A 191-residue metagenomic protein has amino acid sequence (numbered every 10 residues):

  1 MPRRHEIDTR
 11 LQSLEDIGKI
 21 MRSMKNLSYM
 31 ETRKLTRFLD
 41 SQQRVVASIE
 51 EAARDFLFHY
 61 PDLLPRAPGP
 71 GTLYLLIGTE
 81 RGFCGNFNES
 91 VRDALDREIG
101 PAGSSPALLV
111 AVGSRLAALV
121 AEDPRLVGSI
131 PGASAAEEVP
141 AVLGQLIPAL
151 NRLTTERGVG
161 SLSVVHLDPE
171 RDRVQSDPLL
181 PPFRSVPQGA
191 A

Functional and structural regions predicted by a protein language model:
M1-A191: N-terminal assembly/interaction segments in proteins that build large macromolecular machines
